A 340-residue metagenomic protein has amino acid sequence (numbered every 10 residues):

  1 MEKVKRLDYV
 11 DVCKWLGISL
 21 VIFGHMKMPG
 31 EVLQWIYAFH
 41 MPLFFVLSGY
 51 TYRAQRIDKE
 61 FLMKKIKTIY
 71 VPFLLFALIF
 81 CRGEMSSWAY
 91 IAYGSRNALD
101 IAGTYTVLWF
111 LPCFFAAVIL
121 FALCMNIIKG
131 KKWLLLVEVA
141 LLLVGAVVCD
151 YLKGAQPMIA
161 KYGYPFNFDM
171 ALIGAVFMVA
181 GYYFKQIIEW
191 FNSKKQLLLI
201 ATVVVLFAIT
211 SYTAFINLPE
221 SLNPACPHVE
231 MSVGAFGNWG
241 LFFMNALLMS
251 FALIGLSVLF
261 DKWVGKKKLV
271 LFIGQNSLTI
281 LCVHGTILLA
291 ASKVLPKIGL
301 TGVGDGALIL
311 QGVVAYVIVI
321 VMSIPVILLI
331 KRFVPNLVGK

Functional and structural regions predicted by a protein language model:
M1-K340: Alpha-helical transmembrane segments and their immediate juxtamembrane cytosolic regions
